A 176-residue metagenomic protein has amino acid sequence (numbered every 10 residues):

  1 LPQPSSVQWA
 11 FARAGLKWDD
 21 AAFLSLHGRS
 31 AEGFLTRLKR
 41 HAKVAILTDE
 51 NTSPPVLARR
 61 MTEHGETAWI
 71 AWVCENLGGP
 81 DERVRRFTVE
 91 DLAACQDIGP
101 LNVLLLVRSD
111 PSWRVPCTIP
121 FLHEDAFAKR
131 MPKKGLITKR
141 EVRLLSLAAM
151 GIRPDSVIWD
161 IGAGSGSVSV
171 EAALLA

Functional and structural regions predicted by a protein language model:
L1-A42: Class I SAM-dependent methyltransferase SAM-binding "motif I" and its flanking Rossmann-like core
Q8-A10, V56, E171: Phosphate- and divalent-cation-binding pockets in alpha/beta enzyme and binding domains that engage nucleotide-derived
R40-K134: A contiguous loop/helix-start segment that scaffolds small-molecule binding in enzyme catalytic cores
I137-P154: Conserved alpha-helix/loop element of class I SAM-dependent methyltransferases that forms part of the SAM/SAH-binding
D155-G164: Conserved class I S-adenosyl-L-methionine
S165-A176: Conserved SAM-binding loop of SAM-dependent methyltransferases across substrates and taxa, primarily the Class I
